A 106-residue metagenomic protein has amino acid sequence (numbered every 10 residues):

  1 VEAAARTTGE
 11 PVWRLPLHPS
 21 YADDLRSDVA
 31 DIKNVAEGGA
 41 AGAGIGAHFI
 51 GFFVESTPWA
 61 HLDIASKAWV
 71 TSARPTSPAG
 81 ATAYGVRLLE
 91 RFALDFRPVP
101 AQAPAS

Functional and structural regions predicted by a protein language model:
V1-S106: A generic structural signal for tightly packed, nonpolar segments enriched in small/aliphatic residues
